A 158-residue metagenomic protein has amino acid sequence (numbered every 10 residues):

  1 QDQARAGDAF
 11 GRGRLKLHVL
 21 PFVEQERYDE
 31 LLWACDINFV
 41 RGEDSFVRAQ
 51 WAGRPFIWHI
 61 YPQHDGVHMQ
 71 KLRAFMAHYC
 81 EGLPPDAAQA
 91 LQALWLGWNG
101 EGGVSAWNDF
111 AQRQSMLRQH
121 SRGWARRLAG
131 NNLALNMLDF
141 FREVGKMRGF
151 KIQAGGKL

Functional and structural regions predicted by a protein language model:
D2-F22: Nucleotide-activated donor-binding/catalytic signature segment of Leloir-type glycosyltransferases, i.e., the conserved
A9-G13, Y28-D29, F110-A111: N-terminal start-of-chain detector that recognizes signal peptides and the immediate post-cleavage beginning
R12, Q50-F56, Q114-Q119: Short acidic (Asp/Glu) and glycine-rich catalytic loops that position anionic groups and cofactors
L17-D29, Q89-A90: Short charge-dense sequence patches
L17-V19, E43-V47, D109-F110: Short hydrophobic/aromatic-rich motifs at helix boundaries and adjacent loops
E24-K71: A donor-sugar binding/catalytic signature common to diverse glycosyltransferases and related nucleotide-sugar
P55-E101: Nucleotide-sugar donor-binding patch of glycosyltransferase catalytic domains
E81-L158: C-terminal amphipathic helix plus adjacent low-complexity, charged tail appended to glycosyltransferase catalytic
